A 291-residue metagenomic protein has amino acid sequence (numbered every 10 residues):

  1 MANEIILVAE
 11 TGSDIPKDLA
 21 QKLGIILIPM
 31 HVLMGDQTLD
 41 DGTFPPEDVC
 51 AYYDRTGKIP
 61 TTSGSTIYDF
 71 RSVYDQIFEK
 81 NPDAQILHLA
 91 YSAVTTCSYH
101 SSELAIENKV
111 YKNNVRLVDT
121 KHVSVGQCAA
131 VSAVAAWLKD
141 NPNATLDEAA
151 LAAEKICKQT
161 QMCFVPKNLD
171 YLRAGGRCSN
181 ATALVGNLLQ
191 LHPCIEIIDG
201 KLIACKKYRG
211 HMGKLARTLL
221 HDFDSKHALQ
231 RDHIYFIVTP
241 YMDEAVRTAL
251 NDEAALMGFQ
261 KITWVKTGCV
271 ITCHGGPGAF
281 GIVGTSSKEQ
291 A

Functional and structural regions predicted by a protein language model:
N3-E4, G12-L33, D75, Q85 (+4 more regions): Mixed-charge interfacial surface used for oligomerization/domain docking and macromolecular partner engagement
I6-R71: N-terminal glycine-rich anion-binding loop in soluble enzyme alpha/beta folds
A9, A90, V238: Short beta-strand/turn micro-motifs composed of small residues that flank or help shape donor/cofactor-binding pockets
A51-D54, P60, K80, K214 (+1 more regions): Non-transmembrane, interaction-prone segments in cytosolic or luminal domains
T56-S101, A150, C157-T160: Glycine-rich phosphate- or other oxyanion-binding loops that anchor nucleotides, phosphorylated ligands
K80, K112-N113: Intrinsic-disorder/low-complexity regions
A90-S92, V118-K121: Short beta-strand->loop
